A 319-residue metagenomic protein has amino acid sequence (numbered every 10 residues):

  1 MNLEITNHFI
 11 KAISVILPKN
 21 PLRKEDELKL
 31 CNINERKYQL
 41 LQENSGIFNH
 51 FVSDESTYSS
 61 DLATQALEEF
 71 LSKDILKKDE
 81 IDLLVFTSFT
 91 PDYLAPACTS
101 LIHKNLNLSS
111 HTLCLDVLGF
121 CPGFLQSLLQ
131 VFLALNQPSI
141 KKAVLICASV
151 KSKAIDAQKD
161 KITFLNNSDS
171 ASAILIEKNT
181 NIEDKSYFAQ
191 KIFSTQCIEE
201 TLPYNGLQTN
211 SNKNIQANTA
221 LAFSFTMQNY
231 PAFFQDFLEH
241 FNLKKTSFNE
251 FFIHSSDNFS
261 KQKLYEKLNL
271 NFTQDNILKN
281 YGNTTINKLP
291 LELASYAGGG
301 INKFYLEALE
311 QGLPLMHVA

Functional and structural regions predicted by a protein language model:
M1-E55, K159-S224, A232, G300: Condensing-enzyme catalytic core mediating Claisen C-C bond formation in acyl metabolism
I10, E55-C121, L238-K261: Conserved beta-ketoacyl condensing-enzyme motif
S14, T87, L118, A143-S149 (+2 more regions): Short beta-strand segments
E27-K29, C98-S109, F132-Q137, K159-N166 (+1 more regions): A glycine- and small-aliphatic-rich helix-loop capping segment at beta-alpha/alpha-beta transitions that lines
I47-Q65, L115-P122, T163-L165, K213-A232 (+2 more regions): Active-site pocket-shaping loop/turn-to-helix segments
S60, T64, T90-P91, S109-H111 (+2 more regions): Claisen-condensing/thiolase-fold acyl-transfer catalytic domains that form or cleave C-C bonds in fatty acid
P138-S170: Flexible, glycine-rich active-site loops centered on histidine and acidic residues that chelate a metal or position
N212-L278: A contiguous, well-structured pocket-lining segment that forms one wall/lid of small-molecule binding clefts in soluble
